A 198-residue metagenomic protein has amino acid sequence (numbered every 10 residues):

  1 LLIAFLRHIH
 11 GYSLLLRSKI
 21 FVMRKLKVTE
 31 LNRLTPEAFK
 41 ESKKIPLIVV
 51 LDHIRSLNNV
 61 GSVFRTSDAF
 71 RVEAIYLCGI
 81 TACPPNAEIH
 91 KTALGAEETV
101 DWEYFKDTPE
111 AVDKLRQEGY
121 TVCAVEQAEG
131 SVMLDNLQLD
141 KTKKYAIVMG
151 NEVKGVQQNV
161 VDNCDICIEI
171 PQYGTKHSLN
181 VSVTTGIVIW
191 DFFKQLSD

Functional and structural regions predicted by a protein language model:
H8-D198: Post-transcriptional modification and biogenesis factors for structured RNAs of the translation apparatus
